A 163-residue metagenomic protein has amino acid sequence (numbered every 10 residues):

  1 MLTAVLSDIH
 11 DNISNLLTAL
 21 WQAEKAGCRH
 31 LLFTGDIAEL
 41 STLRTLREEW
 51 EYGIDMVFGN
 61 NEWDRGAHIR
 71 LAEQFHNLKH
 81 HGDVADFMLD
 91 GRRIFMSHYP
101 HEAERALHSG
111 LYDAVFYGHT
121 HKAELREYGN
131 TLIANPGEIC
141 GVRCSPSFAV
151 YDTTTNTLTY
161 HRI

Functional and structural regions predicted by a protein language model:
L2-M88: Core catalytic region of metal-dependent phosphoesterases/phosphodiesterases, especially metallo-beta-lactamase-like
T3-V5, A85-L89, I94-M96, F148-Y151: Core dinuclear metal-dependent hydrolase active-site scaffold
L6, F33, S97, N135-P136: Thr-Gly-centered strand-to-loop micro-motif
R29, R44-R47, R65, R70 (+5 more regions): Arginine residue identity/basic-tract feature
D55, R93, Y99-H161: Conserved beta-sheet core of the metallophosphoesterase superfamily
